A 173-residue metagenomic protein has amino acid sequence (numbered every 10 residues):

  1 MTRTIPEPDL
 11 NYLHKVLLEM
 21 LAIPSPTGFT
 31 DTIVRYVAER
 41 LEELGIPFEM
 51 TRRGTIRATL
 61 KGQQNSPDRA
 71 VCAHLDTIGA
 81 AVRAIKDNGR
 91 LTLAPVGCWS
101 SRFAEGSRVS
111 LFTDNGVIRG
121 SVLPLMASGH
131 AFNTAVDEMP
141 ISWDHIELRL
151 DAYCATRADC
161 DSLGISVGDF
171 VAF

Functional and structural regions predicted by a protein language model:
M1-F173: N-terminal hydrophobic/helix-forming segments and targeting peptides
